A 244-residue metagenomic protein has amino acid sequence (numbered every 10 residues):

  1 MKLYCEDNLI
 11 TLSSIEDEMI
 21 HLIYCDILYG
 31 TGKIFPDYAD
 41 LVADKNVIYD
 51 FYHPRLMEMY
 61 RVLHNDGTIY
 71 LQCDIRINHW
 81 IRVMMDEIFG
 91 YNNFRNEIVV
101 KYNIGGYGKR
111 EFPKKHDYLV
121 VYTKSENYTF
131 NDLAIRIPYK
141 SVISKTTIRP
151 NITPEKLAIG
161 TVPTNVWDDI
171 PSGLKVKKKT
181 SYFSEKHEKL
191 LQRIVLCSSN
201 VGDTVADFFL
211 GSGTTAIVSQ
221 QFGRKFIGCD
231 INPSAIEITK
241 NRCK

Functional and structural regions predicted by a protein language model:
M1-K240: Core catalytic lobe of class I
K244: A long, glycine-enriched binding/interface module in the latter
